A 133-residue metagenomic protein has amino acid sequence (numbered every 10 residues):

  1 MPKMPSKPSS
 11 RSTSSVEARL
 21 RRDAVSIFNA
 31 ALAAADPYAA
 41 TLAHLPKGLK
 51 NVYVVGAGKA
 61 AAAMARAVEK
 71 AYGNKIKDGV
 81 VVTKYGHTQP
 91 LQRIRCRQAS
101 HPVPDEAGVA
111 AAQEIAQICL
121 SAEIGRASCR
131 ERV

Functional and structural regions predicted by a protein language model:
P2-S128: Non-transmembrane, aqueous-exposed alpha-helical and coiled segments at domain scale
C129-V133: A short, hydrophobic C-terminal helix/tail in secreted or cell-surface proteins
